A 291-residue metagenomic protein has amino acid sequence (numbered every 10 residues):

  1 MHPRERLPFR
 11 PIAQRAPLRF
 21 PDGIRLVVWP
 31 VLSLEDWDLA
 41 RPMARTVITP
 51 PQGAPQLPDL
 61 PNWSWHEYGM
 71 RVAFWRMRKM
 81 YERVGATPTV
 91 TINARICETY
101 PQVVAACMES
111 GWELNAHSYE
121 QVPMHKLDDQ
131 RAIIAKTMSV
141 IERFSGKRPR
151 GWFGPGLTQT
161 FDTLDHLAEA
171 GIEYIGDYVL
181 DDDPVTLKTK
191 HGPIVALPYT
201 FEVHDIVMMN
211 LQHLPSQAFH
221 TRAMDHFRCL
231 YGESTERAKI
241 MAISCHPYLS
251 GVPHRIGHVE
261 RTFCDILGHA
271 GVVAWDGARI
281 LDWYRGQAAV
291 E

Functional and structural regions predicted by a protein language model:
H2-V195, H220-I243, L249-E291: Catalytic alpha-helical scaffold of carbohydrate-active enzymes acting on polysaccharides/glycoconjugates
P198-C229: A conserved mid-domain beta-alpha-beta active-site/ligand-binding segment of alpha/beta enzyme cores
